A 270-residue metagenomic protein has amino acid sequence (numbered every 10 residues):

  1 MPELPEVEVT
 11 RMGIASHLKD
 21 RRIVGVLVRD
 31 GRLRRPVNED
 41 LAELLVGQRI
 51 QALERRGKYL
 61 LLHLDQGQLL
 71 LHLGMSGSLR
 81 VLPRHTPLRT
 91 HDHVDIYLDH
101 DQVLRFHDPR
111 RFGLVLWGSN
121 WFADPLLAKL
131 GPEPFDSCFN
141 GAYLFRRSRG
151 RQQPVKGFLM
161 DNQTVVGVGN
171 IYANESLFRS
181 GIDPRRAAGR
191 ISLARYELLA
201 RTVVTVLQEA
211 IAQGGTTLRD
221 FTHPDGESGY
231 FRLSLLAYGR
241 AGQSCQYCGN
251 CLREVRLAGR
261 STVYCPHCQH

Functional and structural regions predicted by a protein language model:
M1-H270: Structured catalytic/nucleic-acid-binding cores of DNA maintenance enzymes
